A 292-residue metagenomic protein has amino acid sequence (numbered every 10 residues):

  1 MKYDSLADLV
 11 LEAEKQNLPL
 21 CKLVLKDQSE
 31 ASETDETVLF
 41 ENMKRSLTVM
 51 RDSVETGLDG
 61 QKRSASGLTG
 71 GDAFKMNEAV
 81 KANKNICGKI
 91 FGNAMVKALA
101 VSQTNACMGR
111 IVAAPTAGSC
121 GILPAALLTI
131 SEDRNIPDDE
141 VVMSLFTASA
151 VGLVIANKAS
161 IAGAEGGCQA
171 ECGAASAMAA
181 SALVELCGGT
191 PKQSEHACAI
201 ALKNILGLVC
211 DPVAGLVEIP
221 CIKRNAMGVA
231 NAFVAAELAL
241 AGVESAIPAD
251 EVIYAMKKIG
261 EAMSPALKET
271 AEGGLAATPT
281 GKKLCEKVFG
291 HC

Functional and structural regions predicted by a protein language model:
M1-G109, D133, G242, A249-C292: Generic N-terminal targeting/processing segments that precede catalytic cores or assembly contacts
T37-V49, R63, K89, N93-V96 (+11 more regions): Conserved active-site and cofactor/substrate-binding residues in soluble primary-metabolism enzymes
I86, A113-C120, E132, I136-M143 (+1 more regions): Glycine- and small hydrophobic-enriched segments that form the cores of compact globular domains
K89-N105, E140-A159, N204-P212, I247 (+1 more regions): Acidic-glycine-rich active-site phosphate/pyrophosphate-binding loop
Q103-L128, Q169-A174: Glycine/serine-rich anion-binding loops at beta->alpha junctions that coordinate negatively charged ligand groups
P124-N135, A180-G188: Alpha-helical support elements that line or immediately flank enzyme active sites and cofactor-binding pockets
F146-M178, A182, N204-N231: A structural-propensity feature for long, helix-poor, extended segments
E185-C292: Functionally critical mobile loop/hinge segments
